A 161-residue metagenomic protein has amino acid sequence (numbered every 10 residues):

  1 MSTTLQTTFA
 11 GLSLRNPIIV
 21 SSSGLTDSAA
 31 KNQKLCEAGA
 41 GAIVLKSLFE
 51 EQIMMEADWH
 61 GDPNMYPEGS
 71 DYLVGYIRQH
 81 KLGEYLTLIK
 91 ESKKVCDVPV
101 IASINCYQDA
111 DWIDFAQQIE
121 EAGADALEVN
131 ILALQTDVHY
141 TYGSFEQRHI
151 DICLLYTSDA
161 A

Functional and structural regions predicted by a protein language model:
M1-D97: N-terminal capping/small domains of soluble enzymes
P67-Q147: Active-site beta->alpha loop and helix N-cap motifs at the rims of alpha/beta catalytic domains
Y156-A161: Conserved small/polar residues in nucleotide/adenosyl-binding loops
